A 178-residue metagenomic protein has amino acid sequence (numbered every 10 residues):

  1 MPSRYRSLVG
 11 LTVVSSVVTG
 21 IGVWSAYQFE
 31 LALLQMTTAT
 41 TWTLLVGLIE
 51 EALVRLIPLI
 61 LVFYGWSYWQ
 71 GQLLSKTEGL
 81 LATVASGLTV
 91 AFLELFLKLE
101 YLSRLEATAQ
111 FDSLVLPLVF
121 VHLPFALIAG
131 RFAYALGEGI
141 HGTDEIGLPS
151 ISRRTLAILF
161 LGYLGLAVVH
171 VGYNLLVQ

Functional and structural regions predicted by a protein language model:
M1-Q178: Hydrophobic alpha-helical segments at protein termini of multi-pass membrane proteins
